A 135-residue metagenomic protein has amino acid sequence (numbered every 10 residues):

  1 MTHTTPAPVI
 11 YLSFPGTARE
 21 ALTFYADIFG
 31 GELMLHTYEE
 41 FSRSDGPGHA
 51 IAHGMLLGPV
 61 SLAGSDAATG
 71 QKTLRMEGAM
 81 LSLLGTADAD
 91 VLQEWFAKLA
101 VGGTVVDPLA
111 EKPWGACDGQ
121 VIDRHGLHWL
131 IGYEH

Functional and structural regions predicted by a protein language model:
M1-A7, L22-E32, T69: Short N-terminal helix-initiation segments at or just after the protein's N-terminus
M1-P6, L12, L57, L62-T73 (+1 more regions): Vicinal oxygen chelate
P6, A50-A52, E77-A79: Residues that flank catalytic or metal-binding motifs in active/ligand-binding sites
L12-V60: Core segments of cupin and vicinal oxygen chelate
R19-A21, E40-S42, G48, S65-T69 (+4 more regions): Residue-level detector of functional hotspots within protein domains
L33, M76-E77, G119-Q120: Alpha-helix boundary/interfacial micro-motifs
